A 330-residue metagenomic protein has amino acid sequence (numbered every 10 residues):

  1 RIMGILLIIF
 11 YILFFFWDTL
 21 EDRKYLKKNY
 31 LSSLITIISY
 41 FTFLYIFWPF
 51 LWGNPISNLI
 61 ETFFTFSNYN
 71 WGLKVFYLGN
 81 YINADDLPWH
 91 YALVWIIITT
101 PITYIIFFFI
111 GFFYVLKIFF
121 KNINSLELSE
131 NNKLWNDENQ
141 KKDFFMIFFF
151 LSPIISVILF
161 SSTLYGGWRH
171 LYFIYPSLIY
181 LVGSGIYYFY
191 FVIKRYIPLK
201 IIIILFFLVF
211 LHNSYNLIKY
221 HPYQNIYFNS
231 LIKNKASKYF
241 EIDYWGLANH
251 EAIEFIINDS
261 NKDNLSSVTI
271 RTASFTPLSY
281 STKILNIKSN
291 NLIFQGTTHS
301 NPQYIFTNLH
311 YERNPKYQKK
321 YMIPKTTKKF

Functional and structural regions predicted by a protein language model:
R1-L7, V94-F108, I155, Y165-Y190: Hydrophobic/aromatic-rich transmembrane helices and adjacent perimembrane loops
R1-W17, T42, I106, F113 (+3 more regions): Short intrinsically disordered, low-complexity coil segments enriched in acidic
F10-Y11, F149, L171, E254: Surface-exposed alpha-helical interface segments used for non-catalytic interactions
I12-M146, S152-L164, L208-E251: Transmembrane-lumen/periplasm boundary regions of multi-pass, lipid-linked membrane glycan transferases
F16, L20, S177, F189-I193 (+2 more regions): Active-site catalytic pocket residues across diverse enzymes, especially alpha/beta-hydrolases
T19-Y25, L181-I202: Cytosolic-side transmembrane helix boundary signature
P49-G53, N58-T65, S162-L164, I197-F330: Catalytic lumenal/periplasmic loop and adjoining terminal transmembrane helix of membrane glycan-assembly enzymes
F112, I179, Y311: Short loop/turn segments at secondary-structure transitions that flank enzyme active sites
